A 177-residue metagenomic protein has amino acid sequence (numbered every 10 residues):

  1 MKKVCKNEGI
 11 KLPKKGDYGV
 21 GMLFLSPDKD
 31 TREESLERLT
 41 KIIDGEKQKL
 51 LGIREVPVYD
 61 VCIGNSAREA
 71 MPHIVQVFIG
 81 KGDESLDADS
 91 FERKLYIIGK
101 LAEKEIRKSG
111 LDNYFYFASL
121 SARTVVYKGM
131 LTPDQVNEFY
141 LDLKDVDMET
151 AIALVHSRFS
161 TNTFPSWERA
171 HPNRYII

Functional and structural regions predicted by a protein language model:
M1-I177: N-terminal segments that mediate ammonia production and transfer in glutamine-dependent amidotransferase systems
